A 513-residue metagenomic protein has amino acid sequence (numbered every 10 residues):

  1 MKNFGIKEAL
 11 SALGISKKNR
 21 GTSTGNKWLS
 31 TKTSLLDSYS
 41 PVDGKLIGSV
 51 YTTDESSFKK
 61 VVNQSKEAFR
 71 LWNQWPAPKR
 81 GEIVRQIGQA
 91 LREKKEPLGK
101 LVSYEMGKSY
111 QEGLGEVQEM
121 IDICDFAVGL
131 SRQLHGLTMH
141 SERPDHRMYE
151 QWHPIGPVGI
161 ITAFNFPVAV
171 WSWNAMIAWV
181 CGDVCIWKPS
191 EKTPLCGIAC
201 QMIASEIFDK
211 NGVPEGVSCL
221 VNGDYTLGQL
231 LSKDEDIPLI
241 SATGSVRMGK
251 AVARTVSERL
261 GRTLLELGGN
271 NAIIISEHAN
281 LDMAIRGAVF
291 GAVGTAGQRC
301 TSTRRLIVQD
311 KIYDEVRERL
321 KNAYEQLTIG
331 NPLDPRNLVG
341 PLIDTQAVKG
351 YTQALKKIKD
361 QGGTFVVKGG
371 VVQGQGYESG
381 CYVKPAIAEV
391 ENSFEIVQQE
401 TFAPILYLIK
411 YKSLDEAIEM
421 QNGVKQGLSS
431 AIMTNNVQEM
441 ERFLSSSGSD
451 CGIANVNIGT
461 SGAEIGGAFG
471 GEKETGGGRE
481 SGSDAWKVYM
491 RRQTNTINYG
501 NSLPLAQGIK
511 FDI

Functional and structural regions predicted by a protein language model:
M1-D43: Hydrophobic face of amphipathic alpha-helices that form TPR/SEL1-like repeat modules and related alpha-solenoid
D43-G48, G212-V213, I237, I274 (+2 more regions): Conserved C-terminal structural/oligomerization subdomain of aldehyde/semialdehyde dehydrogenase
G44, R80, V102, C124 (+9 more regions): Residue-level signal for inorganic ion chemistry
K45-L134, D145: Glycine-rich loop-to-alpha-helix module at the N-terminal edge of alpha/beta enzyme cores
I47-T53, A68-Q74, I160, I273-S276 (+5 more regions): Short, well-ordered beta-strand elements within core beta-sheets of diverse protein domains
E67-R70, Q89-E96, G107, G129-G136 (+10 more regions): Generic secondary-structure signature for well-ordered alpha-helical cores
G136-M283, Y411: Rossmann-like NAD(P) dinucleotide-binding subdomain of oxidoreductase/dehydrogenase enzymes
I203-E206, R247-N392, E419, V456 (+2 more regions): ALDH superfamily catalytic-core signature
